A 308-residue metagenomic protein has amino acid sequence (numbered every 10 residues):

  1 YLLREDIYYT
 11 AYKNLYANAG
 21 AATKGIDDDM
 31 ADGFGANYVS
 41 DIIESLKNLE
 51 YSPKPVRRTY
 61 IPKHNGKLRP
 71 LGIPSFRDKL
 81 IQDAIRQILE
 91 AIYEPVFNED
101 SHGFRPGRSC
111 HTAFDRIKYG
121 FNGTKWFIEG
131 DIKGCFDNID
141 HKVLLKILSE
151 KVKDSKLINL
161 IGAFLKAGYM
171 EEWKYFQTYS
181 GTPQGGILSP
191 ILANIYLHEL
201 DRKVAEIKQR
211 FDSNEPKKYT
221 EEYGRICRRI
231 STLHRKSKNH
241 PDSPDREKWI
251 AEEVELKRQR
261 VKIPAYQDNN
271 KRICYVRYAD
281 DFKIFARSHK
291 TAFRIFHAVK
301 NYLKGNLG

Functional and structural regions predicted by a protein language model:
Y1-I187: Conserved pre-catalytic core of RNA-dependent polymerases
E99-D100, R105-R108, T112-L307: Conserved polymerase palm-domain catalytic core
